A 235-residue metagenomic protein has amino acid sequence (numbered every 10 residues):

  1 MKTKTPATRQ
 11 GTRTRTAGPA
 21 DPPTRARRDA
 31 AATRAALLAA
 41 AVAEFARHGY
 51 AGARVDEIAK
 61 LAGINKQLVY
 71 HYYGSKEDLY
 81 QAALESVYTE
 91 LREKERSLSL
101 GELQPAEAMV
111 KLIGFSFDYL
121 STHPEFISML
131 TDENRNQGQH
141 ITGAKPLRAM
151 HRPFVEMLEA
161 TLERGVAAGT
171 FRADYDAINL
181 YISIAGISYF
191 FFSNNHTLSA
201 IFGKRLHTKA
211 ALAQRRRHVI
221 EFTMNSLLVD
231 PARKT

Functional and structural regions predicted by a protein language model:
M1-D21, F115-D118, T122, R152-A168 (+1 more regions): C-terminal peripheral helix-coil segments that are non-catalytic and often amphipathic
K2, A36, A40, E44-D78 (+1 more regions): Helix-turn-helix
R47-A51, E102, H123, A168: Short coil/turn segments at alpha/beta junctions that flank glycine-rich nucleotide-binding fingerprints
E85-E90: Short, basic, alpha-helical segments at the C-terminal edge of helix-turn-helix-like DNA-binding modules
R96-S128, R148-H151, V155, A177-Y181 (+2 more regions): Hydrophobic alpha-helical connector segments
A108, S121-K145, N195-F202: Amphipathic alpha-helical segments used for helix-helix packing
